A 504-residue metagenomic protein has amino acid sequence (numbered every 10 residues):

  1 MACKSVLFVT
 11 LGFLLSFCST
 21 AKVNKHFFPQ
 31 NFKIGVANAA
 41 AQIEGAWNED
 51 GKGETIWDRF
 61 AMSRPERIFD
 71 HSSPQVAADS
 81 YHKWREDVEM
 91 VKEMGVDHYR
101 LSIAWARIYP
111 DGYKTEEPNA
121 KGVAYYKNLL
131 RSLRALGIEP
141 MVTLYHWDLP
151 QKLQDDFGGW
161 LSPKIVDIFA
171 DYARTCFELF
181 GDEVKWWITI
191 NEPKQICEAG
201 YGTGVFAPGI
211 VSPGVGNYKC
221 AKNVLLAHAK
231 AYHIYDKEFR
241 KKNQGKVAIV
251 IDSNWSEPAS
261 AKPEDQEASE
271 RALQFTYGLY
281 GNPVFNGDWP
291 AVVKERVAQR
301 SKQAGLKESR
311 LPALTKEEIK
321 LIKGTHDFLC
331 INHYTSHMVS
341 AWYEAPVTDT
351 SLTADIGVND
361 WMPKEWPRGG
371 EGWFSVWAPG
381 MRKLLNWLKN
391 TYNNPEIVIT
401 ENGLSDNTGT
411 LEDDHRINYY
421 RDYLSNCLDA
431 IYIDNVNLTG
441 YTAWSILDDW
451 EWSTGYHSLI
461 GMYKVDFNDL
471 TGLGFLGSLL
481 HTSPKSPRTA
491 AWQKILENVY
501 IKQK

Functional and structural regions predicted by a protein language model:
A2-C3, P140: N-terminal onset of structured domains
C3-T20: Cleavable N-terminal signal peptides of Sec/SRP-targeted secreted and luminal proteins
T20-I68, E93, D111-Y113, A120-K504: Active-site region of glycoside hydrolase catalytic domains
N31-K33, Y81, V88, H98: A common structural microfeature
F69-K83, L161-P163: Active-site mouth loops of central-metabolism enzymes
V76-K92, P110, P118, G122: Internal amphipathic alpha-helical repeat/solenoid segments
D97-A104, E139-T143: Short, well-structured secondary-structure segments
